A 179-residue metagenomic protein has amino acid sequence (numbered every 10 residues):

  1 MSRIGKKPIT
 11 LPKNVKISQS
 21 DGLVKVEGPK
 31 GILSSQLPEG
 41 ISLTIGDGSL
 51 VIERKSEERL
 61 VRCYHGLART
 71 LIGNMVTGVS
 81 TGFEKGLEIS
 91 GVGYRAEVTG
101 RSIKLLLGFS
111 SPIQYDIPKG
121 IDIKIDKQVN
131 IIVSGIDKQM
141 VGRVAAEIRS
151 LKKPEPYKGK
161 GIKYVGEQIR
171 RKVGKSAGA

Functional and structural regions predicted by a protein language model:
S2-H65, R69-A146, S150-A179: N-terminal intrinsically disordered, cationic/polar leader segments that include organellar targeting peptides
